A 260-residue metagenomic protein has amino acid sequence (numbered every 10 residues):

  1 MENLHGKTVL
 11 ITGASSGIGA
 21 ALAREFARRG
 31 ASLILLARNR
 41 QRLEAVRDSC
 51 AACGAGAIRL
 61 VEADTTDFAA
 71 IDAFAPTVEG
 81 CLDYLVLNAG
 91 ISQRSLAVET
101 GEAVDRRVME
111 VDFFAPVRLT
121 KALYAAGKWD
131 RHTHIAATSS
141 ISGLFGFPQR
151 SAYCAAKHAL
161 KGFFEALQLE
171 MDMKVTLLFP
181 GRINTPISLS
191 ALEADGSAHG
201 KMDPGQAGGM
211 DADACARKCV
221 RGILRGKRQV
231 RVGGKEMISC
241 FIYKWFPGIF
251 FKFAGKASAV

Functional and structural regions predicted by a protein language model:
S15-S16: Conserved glycine-rich cofactor-binding loop
A31-A45: Conserved glycine-rich Rossmann-like NAD(P)H-binding loop of the short-chain dehydrogenase/reductase
C53-F68: Rossmann-fold cofactor-recognition segment
L96-R107: Substrate-binding pocket helix/loop in short-chain dehydrogenase/reductase
T120, A156: Active-site helix of classical SDR
S140: Residue(s) in the substrate-gating loop at a strand-loop-helix junction that position the organic substrate next
D172-G234: SDR active-site lid
